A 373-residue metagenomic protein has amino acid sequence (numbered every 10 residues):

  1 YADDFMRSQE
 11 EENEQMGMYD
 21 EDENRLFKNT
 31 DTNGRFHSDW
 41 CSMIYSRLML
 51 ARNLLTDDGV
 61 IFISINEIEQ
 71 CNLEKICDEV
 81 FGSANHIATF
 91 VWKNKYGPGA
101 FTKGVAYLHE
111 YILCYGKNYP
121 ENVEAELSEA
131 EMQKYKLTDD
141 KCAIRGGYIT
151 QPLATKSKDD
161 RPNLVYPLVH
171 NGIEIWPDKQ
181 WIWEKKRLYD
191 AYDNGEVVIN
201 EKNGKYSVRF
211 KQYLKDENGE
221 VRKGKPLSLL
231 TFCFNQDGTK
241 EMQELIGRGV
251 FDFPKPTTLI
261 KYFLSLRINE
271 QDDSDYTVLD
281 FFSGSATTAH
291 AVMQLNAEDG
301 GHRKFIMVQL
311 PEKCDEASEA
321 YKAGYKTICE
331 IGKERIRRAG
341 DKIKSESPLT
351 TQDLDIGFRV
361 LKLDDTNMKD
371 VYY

Functional and structural regions predicted by a protein language model:
Y1-T277, D299, L310-D315: Class I S-adenosyl-L-methionine
I44, T288, G332: Aromatic/hydrophobic pocket-lining residues that form the small-molecule binding cavity in soluble enzyme cores
E67-Q70, G284-A286, L363-K369: Short, internal active-site loops enriched in acidic
N118, A291, T366: Cys/His-rich metal-chelating microdomains
S274-L295: A phosphate-binding catalytic loop at a beta-strand-loop-alpha-helix junction that coordinates phosphoryl groups
Q294-Y373: PRPP-dependent phosphoribosyltransferase catalytic core
